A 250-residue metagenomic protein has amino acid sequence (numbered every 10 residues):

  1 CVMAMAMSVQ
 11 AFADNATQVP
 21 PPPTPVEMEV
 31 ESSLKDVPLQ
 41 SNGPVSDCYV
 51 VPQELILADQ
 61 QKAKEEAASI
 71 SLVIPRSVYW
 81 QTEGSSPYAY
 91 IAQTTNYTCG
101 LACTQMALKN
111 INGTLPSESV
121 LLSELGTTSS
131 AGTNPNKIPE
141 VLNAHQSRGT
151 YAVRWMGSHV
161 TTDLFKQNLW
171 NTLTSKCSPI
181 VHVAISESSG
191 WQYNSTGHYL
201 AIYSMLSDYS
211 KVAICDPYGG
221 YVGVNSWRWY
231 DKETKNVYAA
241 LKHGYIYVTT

Functional and structural regions predicted by a protein language model:
C1-D14: Sec-dependent N-terminal signal peptides of Gram-positive bacterial secreted proteins and lipoproteins
A16-L34, G43-Y49, Q53, D59-Q61 (+2 more regions): Noncatalytic regulatory segments and standalone regulatory/sensor domains
D59, A63, A67-V160, L241-T250: Cysteine-nucleophile protease catalytic domains, especially the papain-like/related folds used in DUB/UBL proteases
N96, G100, N112-G113, S175-K176 (+5 more regions): Extracytoplasmic low-complexity repetitive segments enriched in small/polar residues
Q105, I185, Y218: Short, flexible active-site-adjacent loop segments at beta-strand->alpha-helix junctions, enriched in small/polar
I138-V141, F165-N171, D231-N236: Intrinsically disordered, low-complexity boundary segments flanking structured domains
T162-C215, T249: Active-site-adjacent substructure of cysteine-protease-like catalytic cores
